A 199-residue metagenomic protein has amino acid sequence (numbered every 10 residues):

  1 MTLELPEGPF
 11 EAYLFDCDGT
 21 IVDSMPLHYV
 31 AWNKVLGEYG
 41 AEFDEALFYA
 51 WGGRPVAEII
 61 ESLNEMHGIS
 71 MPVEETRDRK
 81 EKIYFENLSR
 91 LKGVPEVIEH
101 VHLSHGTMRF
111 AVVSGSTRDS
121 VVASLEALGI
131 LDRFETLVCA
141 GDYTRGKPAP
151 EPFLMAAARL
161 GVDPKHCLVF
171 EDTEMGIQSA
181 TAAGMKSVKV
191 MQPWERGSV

Functional and structural regions predicted by a protein language model:
M1-E11, H102, T117-V199: Asp-based, Mg2+/Mn2+-dependent phosphohydrolase catalytic module
T2-Y49, A182: Active-site neighborhood of HAD-like aspartate-dependent phosphohydrolases
L3, E86-V112, R118, V122: Short, acidic loop-to-helix structural element flanking the phosphoryl-transfer center in phosphate-processing enzymes
I21, G93, F110, R145 (+1 more regions): Conserved SAM-binding loop
L27, W51-P55, R79, K92-E96 (+3 more regions): Short beta->alpha linker loops
Y29, N33, G53-E61, R118 (+1 more regions): An amphipathic alpha-helix signature
E38-A41, M66-M71, G129-R133, G161-V162: Short helix-capping segments at alpha-helix termini
G53-I83: A metal-dependent, Asp-based hydrolase signature
